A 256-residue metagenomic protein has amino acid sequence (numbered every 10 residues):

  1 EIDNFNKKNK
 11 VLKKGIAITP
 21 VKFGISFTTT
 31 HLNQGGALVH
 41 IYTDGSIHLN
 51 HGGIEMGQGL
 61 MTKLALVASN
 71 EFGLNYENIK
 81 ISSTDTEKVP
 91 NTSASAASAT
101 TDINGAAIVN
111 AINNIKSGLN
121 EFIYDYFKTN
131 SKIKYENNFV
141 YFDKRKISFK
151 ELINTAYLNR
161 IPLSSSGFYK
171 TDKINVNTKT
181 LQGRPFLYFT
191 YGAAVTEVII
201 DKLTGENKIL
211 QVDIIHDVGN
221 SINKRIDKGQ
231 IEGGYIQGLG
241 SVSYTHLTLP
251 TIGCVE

Functional and structural regions predicted by a protein language model:
I2-L247: Cofactor-binding beta-sheet edge motifs in enzyme active sites
H246-E256: Single conserved hydrophobic/aromatic residue that forms the stacking wall/gate of nucleotide- or nucleobase-binding
